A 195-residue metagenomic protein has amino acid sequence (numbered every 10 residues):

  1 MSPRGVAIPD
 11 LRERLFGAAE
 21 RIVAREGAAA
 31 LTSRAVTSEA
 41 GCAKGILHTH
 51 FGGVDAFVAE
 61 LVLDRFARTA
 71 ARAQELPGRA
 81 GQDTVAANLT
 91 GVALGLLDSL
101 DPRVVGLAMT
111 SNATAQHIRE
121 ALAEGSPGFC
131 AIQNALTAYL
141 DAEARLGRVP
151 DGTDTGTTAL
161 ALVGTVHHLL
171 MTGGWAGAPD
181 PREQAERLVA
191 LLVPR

Functional and structural regions predicted by a protein language model:
M1-E13, P194-R195: Actinobacteria-biased recognition of intrinsically disordered, low-complexity terminal regions
S2, A87, G91, G95-D98 (+4 more regions): C-terminal peripheral helix-coil segments that are non-catalytic and often amphipathic
I8, I132, D154-A159, P181 (+1 more regions): Short amphipathic alpha-helix in the helical subdomain of ABC transporter nucleotide-binding domains
R14, A18-A56, E60: Helix-turn-helix
E60, A73-R103, T155-A159: Hydrophobic alpha-helical connector segments
V62-A70: Short, basic, alpha-helical segments at the C-terminal edge of helix-turn-helix-like DNA-binding modules
A70, S99-T110, H117-L146, G156-L160: Amphipathic alpha-helical packing segments from all-alpha helical-bundle domains
E75-G78, G91-L100, L107-H117, R187-L192: Helix-loop "lid/cap" segments that line or gate small-molecule binding pockets
